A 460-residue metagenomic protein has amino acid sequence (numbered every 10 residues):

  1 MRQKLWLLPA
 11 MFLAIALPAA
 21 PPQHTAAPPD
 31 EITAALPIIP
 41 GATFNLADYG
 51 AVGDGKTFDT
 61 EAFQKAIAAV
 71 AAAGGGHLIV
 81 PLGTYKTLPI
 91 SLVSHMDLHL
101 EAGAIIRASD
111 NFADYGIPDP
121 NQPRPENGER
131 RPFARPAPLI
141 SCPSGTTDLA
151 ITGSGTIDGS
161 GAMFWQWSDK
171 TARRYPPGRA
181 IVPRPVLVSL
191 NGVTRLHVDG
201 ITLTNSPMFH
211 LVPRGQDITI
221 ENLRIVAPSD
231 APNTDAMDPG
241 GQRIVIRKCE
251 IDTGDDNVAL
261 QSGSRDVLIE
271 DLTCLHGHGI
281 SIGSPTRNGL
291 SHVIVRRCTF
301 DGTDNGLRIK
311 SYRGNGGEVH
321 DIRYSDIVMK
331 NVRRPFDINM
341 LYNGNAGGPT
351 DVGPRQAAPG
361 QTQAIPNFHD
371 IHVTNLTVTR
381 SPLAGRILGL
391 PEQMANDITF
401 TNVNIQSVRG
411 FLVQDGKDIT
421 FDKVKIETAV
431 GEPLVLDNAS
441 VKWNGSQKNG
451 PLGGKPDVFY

Functional and structural regions predicted by a protein language model:
M1-K4: Positively charged n-region of N-terminal signal peptides that target proteins for export
W6-A16: Bacterial N-terminal signal peptides
A19-Y460: Extracellular/periplasmic carbohydrate-active domains that bind, remodel, or depolymerize complex polysaccharides
